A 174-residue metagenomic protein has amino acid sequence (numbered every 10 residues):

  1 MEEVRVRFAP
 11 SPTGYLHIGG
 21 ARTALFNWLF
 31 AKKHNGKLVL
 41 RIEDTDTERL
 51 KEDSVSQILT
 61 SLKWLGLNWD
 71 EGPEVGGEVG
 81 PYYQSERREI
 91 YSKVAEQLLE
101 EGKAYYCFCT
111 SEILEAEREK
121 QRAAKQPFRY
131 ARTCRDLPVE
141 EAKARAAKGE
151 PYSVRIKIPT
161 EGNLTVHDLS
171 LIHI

Functional and structural regions predicted by a protein language model:
M1-A123: N-terminal Rossmann-like or analogous alpha/beta NTP/dinucleotide-binding catalytic cores that position adenine
M1-E2, S170-I174: Polar low-complexity intrinsically disordered regions
E100, A104-I172: Active-site cores that bind ATP or allylic diphosphates and position pyrophosphate for catalysis
